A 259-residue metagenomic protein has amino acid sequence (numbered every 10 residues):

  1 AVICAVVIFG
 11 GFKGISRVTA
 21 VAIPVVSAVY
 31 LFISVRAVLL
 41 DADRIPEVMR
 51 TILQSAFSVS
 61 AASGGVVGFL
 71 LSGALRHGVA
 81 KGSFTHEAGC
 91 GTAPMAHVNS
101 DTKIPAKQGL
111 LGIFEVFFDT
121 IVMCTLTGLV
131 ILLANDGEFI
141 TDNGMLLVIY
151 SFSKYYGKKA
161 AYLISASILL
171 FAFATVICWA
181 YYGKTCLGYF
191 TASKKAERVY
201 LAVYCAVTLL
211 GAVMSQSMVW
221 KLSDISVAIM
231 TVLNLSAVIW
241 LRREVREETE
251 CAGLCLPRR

Functional and structural regions predicted by a protein language model:
A1, F9, R36-E47, Q54-I104 (+2 more regions): Hydrophobic, membrane-embedded alpha-helices of multi-pass small-molecule transporters
A1-G10, A28-V29, I164-A166, K194-A212: Transmembrane alpha-helical segments of multi-pass small-molecule transport proteins
A1-L53, L187, V219-R246: Membrane-interface loop-to-helix entry segments
K13-I23, I131-V199, Q216-L233: Transmembrane helix-loop boundary segments of multi-pass membrane transporters
I23, A74, S100-D101, G112-F117 (+3 more regions): Transmembrane helix-bundle signature of multi-pass membrane transporters/permeases
I33-T51, S63-V66, N99-S100, F114-M145: Extracellular/periplasmic helix-exit of transmembrane alpha-helices
T102-F118, A192-L201: Membrane-interface alpha-helices at helix entry/exit sites of multi-pass transporters
K194-E250, P257-R259: A generic transmembrane alpha-helix motif of multi-pass inner-membrane proteins
